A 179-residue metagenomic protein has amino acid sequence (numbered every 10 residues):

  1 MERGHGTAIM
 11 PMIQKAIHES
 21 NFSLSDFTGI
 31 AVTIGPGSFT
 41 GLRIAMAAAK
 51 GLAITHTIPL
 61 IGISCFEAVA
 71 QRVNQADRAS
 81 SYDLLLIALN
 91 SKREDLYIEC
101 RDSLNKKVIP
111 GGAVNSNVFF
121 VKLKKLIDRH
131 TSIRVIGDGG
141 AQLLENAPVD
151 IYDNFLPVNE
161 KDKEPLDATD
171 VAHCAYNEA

Functional and structural regions predicted by a protein language model:
M1-I34: N-terminal beta-alpha supersecondary unit
R3-A8, F39-R43, A47, S64 (+1 more regions): Residues at secondary-structure transition points
K15, T55, R72-A76, S103 (+1 more regions): Active-site catalytic microenvironments for nucleophilic, acid-base chemistry
E19-S25, I54-I63, S80: Phosphate-handling active-site elements
A31-C65: DPxDG-like acidic metal-binding loop motif
P59-P165: Surface "functional belts" at beta-alpha junctions
E160-A179: Glycine-rich phosphate-binding/hydrolytic loop that grips phosphoryl groups
